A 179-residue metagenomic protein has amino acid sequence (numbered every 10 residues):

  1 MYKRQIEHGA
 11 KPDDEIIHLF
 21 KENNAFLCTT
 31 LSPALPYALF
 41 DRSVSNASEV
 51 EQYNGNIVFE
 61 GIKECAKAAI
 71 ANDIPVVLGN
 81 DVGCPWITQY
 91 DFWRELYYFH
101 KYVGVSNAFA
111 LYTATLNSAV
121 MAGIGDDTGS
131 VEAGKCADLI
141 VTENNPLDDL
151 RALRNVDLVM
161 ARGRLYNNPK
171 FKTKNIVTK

Functional and structural regions predicted by a protein language model:
M1-Y2: Short, small-residue-biased leader/transition segments that mark boundaries at the very start of proteins
I6, N24-A25, V44-S48, R94-Y97 (+1 more regions): Short, hinge-like loop/turn segments at secondary-structure boundaries
E7, F26-C28, V77-G79: Structural detector of well-ordered beta-strand residues that form the stable sheet scaffold of enzyme domains
K11, S32-A34, G83-P85: Active-site beta-loop-alpha junctions enriched in small/polar residues
P12-F26, A66-A68: Short amphipathic alpha-helices and their capping/turn segments at secondary-structure boundaries
N23-F59: Active-site gating loops and adjacent loop-to-helix segments of metal-dependent hydrolytic enzymes
E49-V50, F59-N145: His/Asp/Glu-enriched, well-ordered alpha-helical/loop segment that forms or immediately abuts the divalent-metal
A114-L116, C136-V177: C-terminal cap of metal-dependent C-N hydrolases
